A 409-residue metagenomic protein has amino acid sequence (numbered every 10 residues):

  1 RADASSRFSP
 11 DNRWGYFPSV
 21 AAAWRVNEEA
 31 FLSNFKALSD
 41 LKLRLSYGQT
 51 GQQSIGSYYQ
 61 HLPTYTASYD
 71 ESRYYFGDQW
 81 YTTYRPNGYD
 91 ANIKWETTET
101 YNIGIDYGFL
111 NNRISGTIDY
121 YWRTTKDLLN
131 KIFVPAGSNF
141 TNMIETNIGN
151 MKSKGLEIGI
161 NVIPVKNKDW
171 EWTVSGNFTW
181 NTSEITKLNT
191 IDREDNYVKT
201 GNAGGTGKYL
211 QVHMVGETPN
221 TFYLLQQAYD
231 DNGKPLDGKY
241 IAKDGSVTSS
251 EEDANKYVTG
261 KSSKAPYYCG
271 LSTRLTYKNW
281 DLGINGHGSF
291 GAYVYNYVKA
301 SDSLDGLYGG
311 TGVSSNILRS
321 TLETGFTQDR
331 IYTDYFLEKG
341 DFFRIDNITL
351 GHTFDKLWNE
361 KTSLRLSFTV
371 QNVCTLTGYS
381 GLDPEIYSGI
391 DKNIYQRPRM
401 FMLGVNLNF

Functional and structural regions predicted by a protein language model:
R1-Y209, K278, L337-F409: Extracellular/periplasmic, surface-exposed regions of secreted and cell-surface proteins
S54, Y223, G238, G283-N285 (+1 more regions): Short helix/loop capping segments that flank catalytic or ligand/cofactor-binding pockets
S68-G88, N202-S262, G309-F336: Flexible glycine-rich, low-complexity coil/linker segments exposed to the extracellular/periplasmic environment
G104-D106, Q226, S272: Short, surface-exposed charged micro-motifs
E145-K152, E194-F222, G260-G270, R274 (+2 more regions): C-terminal extracellular loops and terminal segments of Gram-negative outer membrane beta-barrel proteins
E184-T186, K234-G238, G291-Y295: Short acidic/glycine-rich loop or secondary-structure boundary segments that cap or lie
G260-Y295: Glycine-rich, aromatic-lined ligand/substrate-binding cores of catalytic and carbohydrate-binding domains
H287-Q371: Extracytoplasmic gating/loop element in the C-terminal half of outer-membrane beta-barrel translocons and assembly
